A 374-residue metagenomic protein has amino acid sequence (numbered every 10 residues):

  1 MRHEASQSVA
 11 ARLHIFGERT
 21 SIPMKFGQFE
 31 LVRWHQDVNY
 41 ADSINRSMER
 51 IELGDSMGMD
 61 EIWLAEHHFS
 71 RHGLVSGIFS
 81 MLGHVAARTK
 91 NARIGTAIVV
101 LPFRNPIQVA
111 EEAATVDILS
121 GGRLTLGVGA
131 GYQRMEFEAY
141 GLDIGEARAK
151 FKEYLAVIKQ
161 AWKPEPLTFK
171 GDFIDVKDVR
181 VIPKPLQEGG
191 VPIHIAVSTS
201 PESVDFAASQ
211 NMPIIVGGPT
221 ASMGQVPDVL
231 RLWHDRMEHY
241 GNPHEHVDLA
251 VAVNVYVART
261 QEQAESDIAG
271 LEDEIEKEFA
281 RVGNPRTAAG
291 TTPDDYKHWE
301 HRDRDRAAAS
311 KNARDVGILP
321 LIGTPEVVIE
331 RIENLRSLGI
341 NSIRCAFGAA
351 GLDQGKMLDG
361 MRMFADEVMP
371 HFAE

Functional and structural regions predicted by a protein language model:
S8, R12-I94, E188-V191: N-terminal beta1-alpha1-beta2 module of alpha/beta enzyme domains
H14-P23, N105-M212, G224-H234, E238-H246: Internal, glycine-rich beta/alpha segment that forms the wall or movable "lid" of small-molecule/cofactor binding
I15-S21, R148-V181, G224-L338: An alpha-helical appendage that flanks or caps ligand/catalytic pockets
F26, G58, E66, V85 (+9 more regions): Conserved, mostly hydrophobic/aromatic
F26-E30, I62-L64, I94-T96, L124-V128 (+4 more regions): Hydrophobic faces of well-ordered beta-strands that scaffold small-molecule active sites in alpha/beta enzyme cores
E30-N45, V99-I107, G189-T199, V255-A258 (+1 more regions): Active-site mouth loops of central-metabolism enzymes
A41-L53, E112, T199-D205, P325-N334: Short, acidic/polar
E61-V85, V100, Y132, G218-A221 (+1 more regions): Glycine-rich, proline-tolerant flexible connector loops at the mouths of alpha/beta enzymes
